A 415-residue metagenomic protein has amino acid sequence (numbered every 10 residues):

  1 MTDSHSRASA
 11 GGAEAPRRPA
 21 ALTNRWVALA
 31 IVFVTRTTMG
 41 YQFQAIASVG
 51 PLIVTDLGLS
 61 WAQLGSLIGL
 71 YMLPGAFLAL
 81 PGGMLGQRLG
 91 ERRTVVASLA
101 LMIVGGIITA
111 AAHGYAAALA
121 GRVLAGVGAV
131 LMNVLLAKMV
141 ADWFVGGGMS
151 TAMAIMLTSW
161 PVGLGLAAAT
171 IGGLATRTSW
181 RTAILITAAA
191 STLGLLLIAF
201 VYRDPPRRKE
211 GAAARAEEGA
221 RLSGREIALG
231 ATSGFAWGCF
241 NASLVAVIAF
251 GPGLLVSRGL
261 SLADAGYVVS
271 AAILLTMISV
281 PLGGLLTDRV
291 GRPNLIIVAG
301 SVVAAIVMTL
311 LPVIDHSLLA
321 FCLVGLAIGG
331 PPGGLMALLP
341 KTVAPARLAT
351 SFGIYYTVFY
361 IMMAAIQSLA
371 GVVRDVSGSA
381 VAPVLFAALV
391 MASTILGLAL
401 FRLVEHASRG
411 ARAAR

Functional and structural regions predicted by a protein language model:
I46-A47, L229-S270, M277-V280: Extracytoplasmic gate region of multi-pass secondary transporters
F77-H113: Conserved MFS/SLC helix-loop-helix module at the cytosolic interface between two early adjacent transmembrane helices
L78-G90, S279-R292: Helix-to-loop junctions at the C-terminal end of transmembrane segments in multipass secondary transporters
R88-S98, D288-S301: Cytoplasmic membrane-interface "Motif A"-like loop-to-helix N-cap segments of 12-TM Major Facilitator Superfamily
G121-S159: Cytoplasmic helix-loop-helix junction between adjacent transmembrane helices in 12-TM secondary transporters
I155-Y202: Helix-loop-helix hairpin linking two adjacent transmembrane segments in secondary transporters
P293-L338: C-terminal transmembrane helical hairpin of 12-TM major facilitator-type secondary transporters
T342-S379: A late C-terminal transmembrane helix in Major Facilitator Superfamily
